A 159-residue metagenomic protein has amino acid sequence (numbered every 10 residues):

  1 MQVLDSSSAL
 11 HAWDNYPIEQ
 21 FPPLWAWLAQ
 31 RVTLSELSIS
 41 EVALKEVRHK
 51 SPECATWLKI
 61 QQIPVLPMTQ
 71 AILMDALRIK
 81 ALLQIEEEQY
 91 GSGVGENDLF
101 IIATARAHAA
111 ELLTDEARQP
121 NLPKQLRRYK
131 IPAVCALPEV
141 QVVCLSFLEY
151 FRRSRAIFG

Functional and structural regions predicted by a protein language model:
M1, F21, R118-G159: Acidic, PIN/NYN-like endoribonuclease modules and their adjacent C-terminal/linker elements
M1-I39, K45-K59: Short, well-structured N-terminal submotif of metal-dependent ribonuclease cores
D14, L44, V65-L66, E87-G91 (+1 more regions): Short, surface-exposed loop/turn motifs that are enriched in glycine and acidic residues and include a nearby proline
E36, Q62, R106-A109, E139: Residue-level detector of structured alpha->beta connecting loops
V42, A71, E96, S146-E149: Short beta->alpha linker loops
V42-K80: Short, surface-exposed acidic-centric catalytic microdomains
Q70-R127, P132-A133: Active-site neighborhoods of divalent-metal-dependent phosphate/nucleic-acid chemistry enzymes
